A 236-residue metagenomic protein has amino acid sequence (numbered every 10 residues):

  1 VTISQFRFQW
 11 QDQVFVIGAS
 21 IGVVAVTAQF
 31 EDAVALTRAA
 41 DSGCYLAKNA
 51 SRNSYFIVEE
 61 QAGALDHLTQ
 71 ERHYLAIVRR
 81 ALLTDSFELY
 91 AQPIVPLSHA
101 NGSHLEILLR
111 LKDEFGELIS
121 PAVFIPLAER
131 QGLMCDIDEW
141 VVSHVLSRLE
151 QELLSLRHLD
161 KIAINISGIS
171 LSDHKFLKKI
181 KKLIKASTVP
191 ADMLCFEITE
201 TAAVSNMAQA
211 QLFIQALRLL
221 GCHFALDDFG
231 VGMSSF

Functional and structural regions predicted by a protein language model:
V1-R72: Cyclic-dinucleotide signaling modules
I3, L36-G43, Y74, I107 (+6 more regions): Structural preference for long, well-ordered alpha-helical segments in enzyme cores
F15-A19, F87, L105, D160-I162 (+1 more regions): PAS and PAS-like sensory/regulatory domains
T27, L46-Y90, S98, A128-M134 (+2 more regions): C-di-GMP signaling machinery
Q70-L127, N165, E197, L226: Active-site core of bacterial EAL-family cyclic-dinucleotide phosphodiesterase domains
H99, F115, W140-I166, K182-M193 (+1 more regions): Helix C-cap/alpha-to-beta connector motif
K181-F236: The catalytic core of metal-dependent phosphodiesterases that act on cyclic dinucleotides
